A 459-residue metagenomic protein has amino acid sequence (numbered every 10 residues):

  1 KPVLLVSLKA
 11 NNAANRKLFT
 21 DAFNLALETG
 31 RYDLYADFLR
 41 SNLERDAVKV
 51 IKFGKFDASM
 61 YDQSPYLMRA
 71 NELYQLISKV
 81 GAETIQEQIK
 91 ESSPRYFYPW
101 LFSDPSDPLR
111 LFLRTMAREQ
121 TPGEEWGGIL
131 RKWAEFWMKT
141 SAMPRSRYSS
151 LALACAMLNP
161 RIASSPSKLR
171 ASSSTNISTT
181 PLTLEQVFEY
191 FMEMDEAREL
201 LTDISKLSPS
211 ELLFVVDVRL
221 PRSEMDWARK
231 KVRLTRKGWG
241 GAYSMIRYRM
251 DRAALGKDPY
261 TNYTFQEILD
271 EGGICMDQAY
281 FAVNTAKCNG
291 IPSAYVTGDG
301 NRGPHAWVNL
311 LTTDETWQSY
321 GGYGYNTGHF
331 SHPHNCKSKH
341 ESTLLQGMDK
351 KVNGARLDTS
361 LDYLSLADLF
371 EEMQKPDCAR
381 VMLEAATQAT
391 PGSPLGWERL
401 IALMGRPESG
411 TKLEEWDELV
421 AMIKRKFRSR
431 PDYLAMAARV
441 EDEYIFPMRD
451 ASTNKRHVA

Functional and structural regions predicted by a protein language model:
K1-E124: Noncatalytic N-terminal accessory/assembly modules of large enzymes
K1-T29, S41, M225-A254, D258-T261 (+3 more regions): Helix-boundary/low-complexity linker signature
F38-Y74, D107, G354-Q374, T390-P407 (+3 more regions): Amphipathic alpha-helical repeat scaffolds of TPR domains
E83-L269, A279: Secondary-structure boundary elements
K257-T261, F265, M276-D349, R356: Hydrophobic/aromatic-rich core segments of domains that either
L269-Y280, N289, R302, L361 (+2 more regions): Conserved structured core elements
S331-A386: Catalytic core segments in nucleotide and nucleic-acid processing enzymes
M348, P376-A386, T411-F427, A451-A459: Alpha-helical repeat scaffolds
